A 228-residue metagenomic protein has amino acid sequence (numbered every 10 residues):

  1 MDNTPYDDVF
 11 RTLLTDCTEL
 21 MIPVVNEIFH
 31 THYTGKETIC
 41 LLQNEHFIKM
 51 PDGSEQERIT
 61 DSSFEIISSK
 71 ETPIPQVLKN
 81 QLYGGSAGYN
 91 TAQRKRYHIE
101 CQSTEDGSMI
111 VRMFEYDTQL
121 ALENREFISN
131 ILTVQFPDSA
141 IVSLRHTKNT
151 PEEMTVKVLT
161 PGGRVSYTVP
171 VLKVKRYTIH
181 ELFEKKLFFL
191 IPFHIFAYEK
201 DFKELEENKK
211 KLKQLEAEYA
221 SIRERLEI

Functional and structural regions predicted by a protein language model:
M1-I228: Conserved single-residue anchors adjacent to enzymatic active/cofactor-binding motifs
